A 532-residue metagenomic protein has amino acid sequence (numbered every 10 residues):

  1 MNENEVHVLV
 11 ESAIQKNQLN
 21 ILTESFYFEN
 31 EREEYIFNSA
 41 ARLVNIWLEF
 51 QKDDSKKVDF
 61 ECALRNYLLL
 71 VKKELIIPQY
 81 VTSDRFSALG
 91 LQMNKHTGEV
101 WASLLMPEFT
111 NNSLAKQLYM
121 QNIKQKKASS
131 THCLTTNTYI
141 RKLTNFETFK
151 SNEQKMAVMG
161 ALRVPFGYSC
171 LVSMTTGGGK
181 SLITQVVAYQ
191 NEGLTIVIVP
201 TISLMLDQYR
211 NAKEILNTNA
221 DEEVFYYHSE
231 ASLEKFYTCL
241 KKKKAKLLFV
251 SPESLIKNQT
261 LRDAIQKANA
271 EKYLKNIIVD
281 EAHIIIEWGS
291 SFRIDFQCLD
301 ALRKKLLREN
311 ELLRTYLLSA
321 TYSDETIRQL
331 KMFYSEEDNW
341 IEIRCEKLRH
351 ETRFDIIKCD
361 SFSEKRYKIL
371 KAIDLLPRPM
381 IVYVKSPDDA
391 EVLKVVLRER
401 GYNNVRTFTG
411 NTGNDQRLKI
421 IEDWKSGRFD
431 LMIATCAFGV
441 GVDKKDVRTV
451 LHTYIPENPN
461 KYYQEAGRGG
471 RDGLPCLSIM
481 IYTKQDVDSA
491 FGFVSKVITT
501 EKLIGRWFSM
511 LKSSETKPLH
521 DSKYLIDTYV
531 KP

Functional and structural regions predicted by a protein language model:
M1-S130, T135: N-terminal accessory nucleic-acid engagement/regulatory domains that precede and modulate ATP-driven motor cores
Q125-S173: Conserved pre-motif I regulatory segment
F166-V186, I198-V199: Walker A/P-loop
L182, Q190-I215, F225-S232, S251-I256 (+2 more regions): Conserved Walker A/P-loop ATP-binding site and its immediately adjacent core in helicase/helicase-like ATPase domains
K241-R262, W424-V442: Conserved two-lobed SF2 helicase motor
E253-R308: SF2 helicase catalytic motif II
K305-R314, A320-L375: Interdomain hinge/linker at the junction between the two RecA-like core domains of SF2 helicases
D374-F438, V442-P532: C-terminal helicase lobe
